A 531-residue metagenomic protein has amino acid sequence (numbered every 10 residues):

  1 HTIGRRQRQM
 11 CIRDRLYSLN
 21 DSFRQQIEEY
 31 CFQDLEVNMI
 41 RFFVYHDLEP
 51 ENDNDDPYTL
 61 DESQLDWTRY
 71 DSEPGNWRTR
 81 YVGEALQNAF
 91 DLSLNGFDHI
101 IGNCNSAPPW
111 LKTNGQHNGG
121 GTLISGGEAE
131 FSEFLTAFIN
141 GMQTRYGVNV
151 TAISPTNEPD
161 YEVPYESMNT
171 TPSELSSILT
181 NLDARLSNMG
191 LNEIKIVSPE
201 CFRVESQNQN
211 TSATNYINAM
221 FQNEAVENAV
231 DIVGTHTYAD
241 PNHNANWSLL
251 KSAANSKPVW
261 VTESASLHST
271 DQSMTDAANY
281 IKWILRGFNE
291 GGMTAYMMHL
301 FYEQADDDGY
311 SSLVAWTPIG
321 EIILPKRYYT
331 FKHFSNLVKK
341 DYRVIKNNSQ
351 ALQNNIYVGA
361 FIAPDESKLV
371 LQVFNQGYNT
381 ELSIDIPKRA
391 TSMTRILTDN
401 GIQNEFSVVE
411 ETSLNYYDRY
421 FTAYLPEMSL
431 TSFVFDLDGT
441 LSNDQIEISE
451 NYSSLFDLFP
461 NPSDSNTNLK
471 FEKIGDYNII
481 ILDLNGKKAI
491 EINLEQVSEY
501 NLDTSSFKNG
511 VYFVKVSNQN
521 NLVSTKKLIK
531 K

Functional and structural regions predicted by a protein language model:
H1-R8, I12: Single conserved hydrophobic/aromatic residue that forms the stacking wall/gate of nucleotide- or nucleobase-binding
F32-N223: Substrate-binding cleft and catalytic face of glycoside hydrolase catalytic domains, especially the flexible beta-alpha
W77-T79, N228-S269: Glycoside hydrolase catalytic-domain groove-lining segments
P258-H333, K346-A351: Aromatic/acidic polysaccharide-binding cleft in carbohydrate-active enzymes
S312-K368, D399, N404-E405, S442-D444: Glycan-recognition and catalytic regions of carbohydrate-active enzymes
Q350-T391, M428, L484: Carbohydrate-binding surface patches
T412-T440, G510: C-terminal beta-strand-rich structural cap/linker in extracellular carbohydrate-active enzymes
E447-K531: C-terminal outer-membrane/trafficking sorting elements
